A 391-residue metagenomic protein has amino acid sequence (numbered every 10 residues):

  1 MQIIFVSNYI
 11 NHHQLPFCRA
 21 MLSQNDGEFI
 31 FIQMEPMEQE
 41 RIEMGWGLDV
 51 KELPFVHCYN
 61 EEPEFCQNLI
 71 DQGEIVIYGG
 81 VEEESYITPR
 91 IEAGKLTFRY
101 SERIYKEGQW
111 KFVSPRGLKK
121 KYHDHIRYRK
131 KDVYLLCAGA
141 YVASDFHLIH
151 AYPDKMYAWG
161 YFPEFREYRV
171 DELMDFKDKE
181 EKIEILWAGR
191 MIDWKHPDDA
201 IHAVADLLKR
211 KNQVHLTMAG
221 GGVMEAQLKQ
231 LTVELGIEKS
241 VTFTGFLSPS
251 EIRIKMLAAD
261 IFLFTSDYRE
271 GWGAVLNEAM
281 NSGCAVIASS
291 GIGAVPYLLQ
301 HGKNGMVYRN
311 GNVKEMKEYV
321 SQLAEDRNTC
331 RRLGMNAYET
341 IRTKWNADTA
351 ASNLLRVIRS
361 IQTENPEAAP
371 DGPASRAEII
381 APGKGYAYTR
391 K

Functional and structural regions predicted by a protein language model:
L53, K229-L247: Nucleotide-activated donor-binding/catalytic signature segment of Leloir-type glycosyltransferases, i.e., the conserved
P115-L135, S144, L148-I149: Membrane-proximal helix-turn-helix segments that form the acceptor-binding/catalytic region of lipid-linked
F176-K195, I201-V204, T217: Conserved donor-binding/catalytic core segment of Leloir-type glycosyltransferases
F246-L247, I254-A259: Short alpha-helical donor nucleotide-sugar binding micro-motif in glycosyltransferases
L257-G271, C284: Acidic donor-binding loop of glycosyltransferase active sites
A285-S289, L299: Short hydrophobic beta-strand element within catalytic cores of glycosyltransferases and related nucleotide-activated
Q300-G302, M306-V313, S321-R327: Conserved acidic donor-binding segment of nucleotide-sugar-dependent glycosyltransferases
E315, Q322, T329-T343, A350 (+2 more regions): A short, well-ordered alpha-helix in the C-terminal region of glycosyltransferases
